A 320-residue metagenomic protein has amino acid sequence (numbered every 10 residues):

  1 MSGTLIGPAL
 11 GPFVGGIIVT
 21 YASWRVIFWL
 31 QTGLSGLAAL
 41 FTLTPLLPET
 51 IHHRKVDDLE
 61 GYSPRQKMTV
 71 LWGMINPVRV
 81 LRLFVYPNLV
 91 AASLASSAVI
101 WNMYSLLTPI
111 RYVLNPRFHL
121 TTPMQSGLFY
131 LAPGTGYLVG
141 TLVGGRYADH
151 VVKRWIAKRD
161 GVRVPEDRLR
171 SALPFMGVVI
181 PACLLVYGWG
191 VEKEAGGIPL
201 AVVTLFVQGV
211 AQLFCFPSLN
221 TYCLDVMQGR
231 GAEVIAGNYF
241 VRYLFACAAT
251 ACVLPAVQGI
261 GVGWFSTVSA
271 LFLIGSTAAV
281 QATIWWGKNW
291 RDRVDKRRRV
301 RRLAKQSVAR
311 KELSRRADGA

Functional and structural regions predicted by a protein language model:
M1-A22, V26-A38, A132-T141, Y239-A249: Glycine-rich segments within core transmembrane alpha-helices of 12-TM secondary carriers
V14-S23, L114-N115, Y147-A148, V191 (+1 more regions): Interfacial helix-cap and linker-helix signal at transmembrane-aqueous boundaries of multi-pass secondary transporters
W24-R25, N88, P123-M124, L169 (+3 more regions): Residues that define the loop-to-transmembrane-helix transition and helix capping in multi-pass membrane transporters
V26, L34, A39-M74, G145 (+3 more regions): Intracellular terminal tails of multi-pass secondary transporters
I75-T141, G145, Q212-T221: Extracytoplasmic gate region of multi-pass secondary transporters
S93-L94, G127, L173, A232 (+1 more regions): Conserved glycine-rich helix-kink/hinge and helix-boundary motifs of the Major Facilitator Superfamily
R159-S218: C-terminal transmembrane helical hairpin of 12-TM major facilitator-type secondary transporters
L205, G209-V262: A late C-terminal transmembrane helix in Major Facilitator Superfamily
